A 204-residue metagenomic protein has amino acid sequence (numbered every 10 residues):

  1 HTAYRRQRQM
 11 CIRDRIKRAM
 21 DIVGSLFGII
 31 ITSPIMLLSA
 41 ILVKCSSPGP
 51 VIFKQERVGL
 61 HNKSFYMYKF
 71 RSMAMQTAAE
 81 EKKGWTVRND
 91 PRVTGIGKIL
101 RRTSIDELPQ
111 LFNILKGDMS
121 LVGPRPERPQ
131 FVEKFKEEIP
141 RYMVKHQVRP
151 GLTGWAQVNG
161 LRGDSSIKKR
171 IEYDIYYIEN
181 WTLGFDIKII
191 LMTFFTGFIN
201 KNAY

Functional and structural regions predicted by a protein language model:
H1-R8, I12: Single conserved hydrophobic/aromatic residue that forms the stacking wall/gate of nucleotide- or nucleobase-binding
R5, K136-I139, I171-E172: Short glycine/proline- and charge-enriched loop/turn segments that cap or connect secondary-structure elements
R13-T77, N113, L183, K188-Y204: A hydrophobic, helix-centered structural microdomain
K44-C45, R102, I114, L161: Conserved catalytic core of Hanks-type protein kinase domains
F53-R92, T153-D174: Short, glycine-rich, amphipathic interfacial segments at transmembrane boundaries or analogous
T86-R149, I189-T193, G197: A short, structured surface patch at a secondary-structure boundary
R141-Y204: C-terminal terminal-structure detector
